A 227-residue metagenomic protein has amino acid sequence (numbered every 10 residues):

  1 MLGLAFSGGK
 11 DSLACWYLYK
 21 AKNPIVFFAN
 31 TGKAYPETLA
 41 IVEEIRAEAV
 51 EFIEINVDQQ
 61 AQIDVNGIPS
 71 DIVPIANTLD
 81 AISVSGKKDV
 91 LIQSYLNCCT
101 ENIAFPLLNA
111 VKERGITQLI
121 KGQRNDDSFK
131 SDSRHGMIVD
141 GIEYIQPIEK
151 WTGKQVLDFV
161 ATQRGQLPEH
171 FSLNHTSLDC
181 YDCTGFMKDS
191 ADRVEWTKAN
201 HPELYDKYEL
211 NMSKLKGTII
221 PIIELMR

Functional and structural regions predicted by a protein language model:
M1-Q163: ATP-dependent adenylation/nucleotidyltransferase module used to activate substrates
Q155-L157, A161-R227: ATP/NTP-dependent adenylation/nucleotidyl-transfer catalytic domains that generate, transfer, or process NMP-activated
